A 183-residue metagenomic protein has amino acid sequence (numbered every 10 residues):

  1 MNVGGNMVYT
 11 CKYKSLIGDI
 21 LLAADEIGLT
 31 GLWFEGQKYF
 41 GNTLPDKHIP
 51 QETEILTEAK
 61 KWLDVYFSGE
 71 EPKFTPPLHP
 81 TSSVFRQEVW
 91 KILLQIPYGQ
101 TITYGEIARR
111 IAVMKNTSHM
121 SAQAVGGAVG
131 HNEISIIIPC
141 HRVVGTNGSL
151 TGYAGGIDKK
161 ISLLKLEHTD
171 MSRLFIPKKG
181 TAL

Functional and structural regions predicted by a protein language model:
M1, G5-N6, S15, K47 (+2 more regions): Residue-level marker of intrinsically disordered, low-complexity segments enriched for small/polar residues
N2-T30: DNA-contacting interfaces and partner/effector-binding or oligomerization modules in DNA-centric proteins
G4, F40, G180-T181: Residue-level detector of intrinsically disordered/flexible regions characterized by low predicted structural confidence
V8-L16, K61, E70-L183: Nucleic acid-binding interface residues in structured DNA/RNA-binding domains, emphasizing the DNA-engaging scaffolds
A24-T75: Compact structured core domains
